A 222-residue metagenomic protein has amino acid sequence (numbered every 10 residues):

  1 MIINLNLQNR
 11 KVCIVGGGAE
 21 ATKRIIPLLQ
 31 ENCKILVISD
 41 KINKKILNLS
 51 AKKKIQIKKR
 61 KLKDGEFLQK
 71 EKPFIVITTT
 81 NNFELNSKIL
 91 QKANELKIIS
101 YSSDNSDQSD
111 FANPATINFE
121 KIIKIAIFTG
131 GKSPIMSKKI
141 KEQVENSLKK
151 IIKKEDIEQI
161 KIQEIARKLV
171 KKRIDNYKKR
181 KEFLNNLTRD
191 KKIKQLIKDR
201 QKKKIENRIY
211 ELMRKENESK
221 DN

Functional and structural regions predicted by a protein language model:
I3-I25, S39, E158-K171, N176: Glycine-rich adenosine-cofactor-binding loop
G18-E20, F83-E84, G131: Residue-level detector of alpha-helix initiation sites
K23, E31-L49: NAD(P)-binding Rossmann-fold cofactor-contacting core
K53, E71-I75: Short acidic/histidine-rich motifs immediately flanking catalytic phosphotransfer sites in two-component signaling
R60-G65: Conserved SAM/SAH-binding loop
I75-N82, N86-N113: ADP-ribose/adenylate-binding Rossmann-like module
Q108-D110, P114-K121, K132, K138-V144: Anionic-ligand binding region
T129-N222: An accessory alpha-helical subdomain
